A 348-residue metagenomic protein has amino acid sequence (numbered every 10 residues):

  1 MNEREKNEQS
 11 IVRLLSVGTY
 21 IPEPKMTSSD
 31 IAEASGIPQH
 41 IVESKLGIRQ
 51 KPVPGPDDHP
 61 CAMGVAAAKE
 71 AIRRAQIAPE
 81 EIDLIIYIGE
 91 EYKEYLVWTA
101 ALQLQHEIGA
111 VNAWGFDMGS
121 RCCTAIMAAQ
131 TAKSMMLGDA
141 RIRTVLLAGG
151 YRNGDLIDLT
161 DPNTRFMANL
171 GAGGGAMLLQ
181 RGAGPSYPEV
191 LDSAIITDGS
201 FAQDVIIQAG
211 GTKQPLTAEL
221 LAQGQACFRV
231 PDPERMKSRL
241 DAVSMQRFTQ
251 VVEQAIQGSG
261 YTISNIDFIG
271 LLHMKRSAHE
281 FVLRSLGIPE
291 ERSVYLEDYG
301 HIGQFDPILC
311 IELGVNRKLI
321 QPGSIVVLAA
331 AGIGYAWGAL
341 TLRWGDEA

Functional and structural regions predicted by a protein language model:
M1-D30, I126-F201, C310-A348: Conserved beta-strand-centric core segments of catalytic alpha/beta enzyme folds
E3-E8, V65, K69-I72, N163-L296: Hydrophobic pocket-lining "lid/loop/helix" segments that shape and contact the acyl-thioester
I11-D58, M63: N-terminal glycine-rich anion-binding loop in soluble enzyme alpha/beta folds
S35-S44, Y95-G109, L147-L156, E219-Q223 (+1 more regions): Acidic-glycine-rich active-site phosphate/pyrophosphate-binding loop
I48-Q50, L84-Y87, H106-G119, L156-D161 (+1 more regions): Glycine/charged-rich beta-loop-alpha catalytic/anionic-binding loops adjacent to active sites
C61, V65, Y92-K93, V97 (+6 more regions): Claisen-condensing/thiolase-fold acyl-transfer catalytic domains that form or cleave C-C bonds in fatty acid
E80-G89, S264-L272: Short glycine-rich phosphate-binding loop at a beta-alpha junction
E81, A113-W114, G174, S324: Surface-exposed loop/turn positions
